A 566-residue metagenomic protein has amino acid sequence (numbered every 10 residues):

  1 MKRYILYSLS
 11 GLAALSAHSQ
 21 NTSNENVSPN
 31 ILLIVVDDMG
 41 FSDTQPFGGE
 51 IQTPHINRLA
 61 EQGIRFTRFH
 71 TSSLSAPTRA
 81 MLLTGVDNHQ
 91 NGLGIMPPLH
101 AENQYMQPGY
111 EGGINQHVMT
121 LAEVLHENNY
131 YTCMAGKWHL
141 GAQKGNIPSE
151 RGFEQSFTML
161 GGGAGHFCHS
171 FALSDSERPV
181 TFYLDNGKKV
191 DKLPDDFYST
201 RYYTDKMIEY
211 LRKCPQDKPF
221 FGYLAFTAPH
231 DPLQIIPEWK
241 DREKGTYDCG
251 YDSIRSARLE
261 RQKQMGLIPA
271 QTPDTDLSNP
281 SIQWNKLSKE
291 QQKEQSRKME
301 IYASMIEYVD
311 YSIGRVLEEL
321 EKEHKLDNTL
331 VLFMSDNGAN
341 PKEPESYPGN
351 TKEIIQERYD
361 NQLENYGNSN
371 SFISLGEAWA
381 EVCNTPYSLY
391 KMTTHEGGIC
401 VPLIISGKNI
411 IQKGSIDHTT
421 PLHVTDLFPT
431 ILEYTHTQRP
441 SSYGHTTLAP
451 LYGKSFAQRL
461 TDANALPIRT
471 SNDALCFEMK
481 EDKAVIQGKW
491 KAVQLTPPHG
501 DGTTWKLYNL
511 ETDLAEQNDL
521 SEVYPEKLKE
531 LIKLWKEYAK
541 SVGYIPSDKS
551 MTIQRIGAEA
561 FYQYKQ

Functional and structural regions predicted by a protein language model:
M1-Y4: Positively charged n-region of N-terminal signal peptides that target proteins for export
Y7-A14: Bacterial N-terminal signal peptides
S8, S19-K506, T512-K533, E537-K540 (+3 more regions): Formylglycine-dependent sulfatase
